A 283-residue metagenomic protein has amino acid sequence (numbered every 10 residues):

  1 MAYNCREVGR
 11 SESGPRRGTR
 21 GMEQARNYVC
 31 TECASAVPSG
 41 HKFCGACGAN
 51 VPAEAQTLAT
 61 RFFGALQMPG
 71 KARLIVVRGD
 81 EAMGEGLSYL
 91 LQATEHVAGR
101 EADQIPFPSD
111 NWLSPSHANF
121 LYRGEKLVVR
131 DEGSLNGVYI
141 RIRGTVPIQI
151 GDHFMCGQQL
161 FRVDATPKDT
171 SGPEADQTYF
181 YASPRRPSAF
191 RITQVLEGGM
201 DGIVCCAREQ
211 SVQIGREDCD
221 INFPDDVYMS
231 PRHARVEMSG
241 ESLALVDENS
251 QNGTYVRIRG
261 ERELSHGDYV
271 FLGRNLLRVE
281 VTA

Functional and structural regions predicted by a protein language model:
A2-G9, S13-S109, L121, P147-D220: Intrinsically disordered, low-complexity acidic Ser/Thr-rich regulatory segments
L87-I150, C156, V204-R274: Forkhead-associated
F161-A165, L277-A283: Edge beta-strands of extracellular beta-sandwich domains
